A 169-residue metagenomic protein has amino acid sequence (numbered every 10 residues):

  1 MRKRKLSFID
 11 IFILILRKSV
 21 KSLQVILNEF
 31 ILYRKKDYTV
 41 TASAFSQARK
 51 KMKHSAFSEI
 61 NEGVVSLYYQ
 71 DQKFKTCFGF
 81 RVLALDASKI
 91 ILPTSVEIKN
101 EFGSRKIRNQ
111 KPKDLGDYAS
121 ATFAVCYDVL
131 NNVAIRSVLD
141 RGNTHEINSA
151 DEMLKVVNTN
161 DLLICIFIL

Functional and structural regions predicted by a protein language model:
M1-L169: Conserved, well-structured functional cores that handle cations and Mg-NTP chemistry
